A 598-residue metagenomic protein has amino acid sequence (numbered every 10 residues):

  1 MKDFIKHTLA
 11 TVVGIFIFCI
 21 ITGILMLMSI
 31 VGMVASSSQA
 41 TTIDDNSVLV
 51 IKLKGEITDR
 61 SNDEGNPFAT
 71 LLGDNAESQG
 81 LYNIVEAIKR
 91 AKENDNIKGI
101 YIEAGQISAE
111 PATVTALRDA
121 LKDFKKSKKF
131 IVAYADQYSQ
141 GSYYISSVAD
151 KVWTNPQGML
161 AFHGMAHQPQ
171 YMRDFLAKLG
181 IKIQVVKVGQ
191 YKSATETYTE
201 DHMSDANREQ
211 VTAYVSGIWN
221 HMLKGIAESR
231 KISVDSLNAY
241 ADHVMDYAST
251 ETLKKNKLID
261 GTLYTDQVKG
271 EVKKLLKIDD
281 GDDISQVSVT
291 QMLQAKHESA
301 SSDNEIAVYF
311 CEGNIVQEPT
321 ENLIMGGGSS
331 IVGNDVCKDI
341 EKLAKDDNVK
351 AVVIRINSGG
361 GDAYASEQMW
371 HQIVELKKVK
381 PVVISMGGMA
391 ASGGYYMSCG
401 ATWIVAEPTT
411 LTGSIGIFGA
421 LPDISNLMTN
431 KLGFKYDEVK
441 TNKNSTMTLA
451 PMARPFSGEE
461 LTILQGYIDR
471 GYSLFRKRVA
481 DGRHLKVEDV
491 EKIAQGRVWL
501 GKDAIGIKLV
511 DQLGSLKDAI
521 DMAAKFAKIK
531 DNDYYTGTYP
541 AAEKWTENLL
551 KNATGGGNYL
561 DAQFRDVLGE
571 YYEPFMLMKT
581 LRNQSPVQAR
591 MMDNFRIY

Functional and structural regions predicted by a protein language model:
K2-V50, D59, E93, K98 (+3 more regions): Flexible, low-complexity junctional segments that flank or bridge functional domains
A40, L49-P169, S299-L427: Cleft-lining beta-strand/loop regions that shape enzyme active-site pockets
Y134-D136, V186-V188, V287, S385 (+2 more regions): Conserved beta-strand termini and adjacent loop/short-helix elements that scaffold enzyme active sites in alpha/beta
P169, R173-E271, V382, S425-I507 (+3 more regions): Charged, glycine-interspersed solvent-exposed loop segments at helix/strand-loop junctions that cap or gate access
E228-S229, D260-E305, R476-G482, D511-T554: C-terminal long alpha-helix characteristic of the crotonase
D303-I306, F310-L343, Y539-Y598: Intrinsic disorder and flexible/low-complexity segments
F310-G313, I356-S358, M386-G388, A401 (+9 more regions): Active-site proximal loops enriched in glycine and acidic residues that flank catalytic Cys/His/Asp and coordinate
A363-Q368, D503-G506, N548-A553: Short glycine/threonine-rich loop-to-helix capping motif typified by GTGT followed within a few residues by an Asp-Pro
